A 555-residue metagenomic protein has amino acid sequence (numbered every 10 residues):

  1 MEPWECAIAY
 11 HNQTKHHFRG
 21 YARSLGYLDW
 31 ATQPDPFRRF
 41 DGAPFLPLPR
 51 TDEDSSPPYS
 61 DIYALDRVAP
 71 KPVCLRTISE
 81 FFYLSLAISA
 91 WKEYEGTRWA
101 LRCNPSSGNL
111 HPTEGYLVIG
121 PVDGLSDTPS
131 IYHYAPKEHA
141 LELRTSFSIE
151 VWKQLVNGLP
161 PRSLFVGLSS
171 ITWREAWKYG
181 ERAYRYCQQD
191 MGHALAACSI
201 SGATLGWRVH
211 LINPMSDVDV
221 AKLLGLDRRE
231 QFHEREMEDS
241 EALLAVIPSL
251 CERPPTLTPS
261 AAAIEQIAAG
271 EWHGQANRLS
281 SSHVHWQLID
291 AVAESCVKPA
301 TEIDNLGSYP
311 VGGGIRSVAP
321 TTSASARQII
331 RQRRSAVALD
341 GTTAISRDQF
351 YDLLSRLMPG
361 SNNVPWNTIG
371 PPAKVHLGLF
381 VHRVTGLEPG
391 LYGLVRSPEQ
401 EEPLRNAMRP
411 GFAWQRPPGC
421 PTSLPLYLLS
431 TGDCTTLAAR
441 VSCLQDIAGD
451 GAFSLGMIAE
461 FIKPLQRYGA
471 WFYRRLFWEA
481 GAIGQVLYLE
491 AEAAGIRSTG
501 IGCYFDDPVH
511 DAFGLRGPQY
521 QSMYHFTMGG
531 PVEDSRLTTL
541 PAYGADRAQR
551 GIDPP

Functional and structural regions predicted by a protein language model:
M1-V486, A494-P555: N-terminal accessory segments that position/regulate proteins before the catalytic core
